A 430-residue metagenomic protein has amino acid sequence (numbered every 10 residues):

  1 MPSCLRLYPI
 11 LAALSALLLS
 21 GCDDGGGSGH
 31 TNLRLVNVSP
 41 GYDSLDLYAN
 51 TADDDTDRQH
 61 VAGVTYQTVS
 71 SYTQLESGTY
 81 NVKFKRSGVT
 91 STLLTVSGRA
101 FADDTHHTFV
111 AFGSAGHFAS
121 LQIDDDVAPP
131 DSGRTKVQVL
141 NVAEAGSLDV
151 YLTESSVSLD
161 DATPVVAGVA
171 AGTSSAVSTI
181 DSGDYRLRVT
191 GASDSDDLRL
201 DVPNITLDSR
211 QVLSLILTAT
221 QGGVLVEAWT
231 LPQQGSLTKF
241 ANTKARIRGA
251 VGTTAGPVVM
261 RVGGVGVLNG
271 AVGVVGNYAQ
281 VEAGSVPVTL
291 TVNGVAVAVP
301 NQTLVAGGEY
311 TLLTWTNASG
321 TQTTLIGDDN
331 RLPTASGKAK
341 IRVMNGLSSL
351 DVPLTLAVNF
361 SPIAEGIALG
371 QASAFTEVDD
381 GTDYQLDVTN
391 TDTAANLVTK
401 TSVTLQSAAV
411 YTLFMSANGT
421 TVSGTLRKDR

Functional and structural regions predicted by a protein language model:
M1-S20: Sec-dependent bacterial lipoprotein signal peptides
C22-R430: Intrinsically disordered, low-complexity polar regions and short flexible loop motifs
